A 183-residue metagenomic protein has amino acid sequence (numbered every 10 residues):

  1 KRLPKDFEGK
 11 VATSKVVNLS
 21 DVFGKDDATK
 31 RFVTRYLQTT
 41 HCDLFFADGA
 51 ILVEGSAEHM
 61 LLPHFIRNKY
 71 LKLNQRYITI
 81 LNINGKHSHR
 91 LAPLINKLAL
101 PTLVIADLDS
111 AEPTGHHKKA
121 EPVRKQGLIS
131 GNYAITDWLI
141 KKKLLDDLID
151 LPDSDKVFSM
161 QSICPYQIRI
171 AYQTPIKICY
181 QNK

Functional and structural regions predicted by a protein language model:
R2-K183: Acidic, divalent-metal-binding catalytic cores of TOPRIM and closely related two-metal-ion phosphodiester/pyrophosphate
